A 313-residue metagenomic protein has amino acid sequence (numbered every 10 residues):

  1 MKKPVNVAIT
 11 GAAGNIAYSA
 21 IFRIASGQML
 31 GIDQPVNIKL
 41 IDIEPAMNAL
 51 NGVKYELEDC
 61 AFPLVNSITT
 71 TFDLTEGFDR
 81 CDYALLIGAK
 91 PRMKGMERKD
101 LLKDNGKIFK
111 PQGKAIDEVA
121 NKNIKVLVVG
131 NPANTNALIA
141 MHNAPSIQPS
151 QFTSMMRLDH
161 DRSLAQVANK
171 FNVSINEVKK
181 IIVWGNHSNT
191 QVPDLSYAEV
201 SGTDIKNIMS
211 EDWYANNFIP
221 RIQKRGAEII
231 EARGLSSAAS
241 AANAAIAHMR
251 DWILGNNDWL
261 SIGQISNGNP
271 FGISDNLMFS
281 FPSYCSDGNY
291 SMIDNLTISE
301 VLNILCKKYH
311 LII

Functional and structural regions predicted by a protein language model:
K2-N6: Extreme N-terminal starter segment of soluble prokaryotic enzymes
I9-A13, I21: N-terminal Rossmann NAD(P)H-binding glycine-rich loop of SDR-like oxidoreductase domains
Y18: Residues forming the Rossmann-fold NAD(P)(H) cofactor-binding site
S26-C81: Conserved N-terminal Rossmann-fold NAD(P) cofactor-binding segment
G88-K90: Conserved NAD(P)H cofactor-binding loop of Rossmann-fold oxidoreductase domains
E97-A165: Rossmann-like NAD(P)(H) cofactor-binding subdomain of soluble oxidoreductases
A144-T153, D159-I313: C-terminal substrate-binding/catalytic lobe of Rossmann-fold NAD(P)-dependent dehydrogenases
